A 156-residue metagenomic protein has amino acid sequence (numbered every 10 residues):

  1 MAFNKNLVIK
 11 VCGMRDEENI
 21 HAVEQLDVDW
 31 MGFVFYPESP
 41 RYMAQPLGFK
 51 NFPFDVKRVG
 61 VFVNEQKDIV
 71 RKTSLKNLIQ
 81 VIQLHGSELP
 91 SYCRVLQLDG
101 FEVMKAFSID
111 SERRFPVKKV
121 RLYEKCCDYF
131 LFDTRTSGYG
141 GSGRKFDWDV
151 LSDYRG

Functional and structural regions predicted by a protein language model:
M1-G156: Conserved N-terminal beta1-alpha1 strand-loop-helix module at the mouth
